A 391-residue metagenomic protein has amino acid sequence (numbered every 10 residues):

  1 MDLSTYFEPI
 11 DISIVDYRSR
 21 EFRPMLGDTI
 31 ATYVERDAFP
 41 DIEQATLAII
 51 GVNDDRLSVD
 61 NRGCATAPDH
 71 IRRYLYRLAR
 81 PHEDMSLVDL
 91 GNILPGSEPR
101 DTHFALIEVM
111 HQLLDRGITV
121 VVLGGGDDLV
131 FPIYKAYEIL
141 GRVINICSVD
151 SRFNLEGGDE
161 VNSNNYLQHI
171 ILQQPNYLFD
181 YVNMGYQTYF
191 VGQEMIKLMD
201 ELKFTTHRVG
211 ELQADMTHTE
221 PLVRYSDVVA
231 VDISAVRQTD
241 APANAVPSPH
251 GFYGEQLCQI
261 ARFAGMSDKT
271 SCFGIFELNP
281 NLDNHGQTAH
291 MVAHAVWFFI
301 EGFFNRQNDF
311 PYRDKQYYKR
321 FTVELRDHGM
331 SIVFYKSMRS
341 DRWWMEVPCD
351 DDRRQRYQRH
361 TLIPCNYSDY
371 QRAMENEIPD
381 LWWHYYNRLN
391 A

Functional and structural regions predicted by a protein language model:
D2-I49, R56-I275, N279-A391: Conserved alpha-helical scaffold segments that buttress catalytic/binding sites
